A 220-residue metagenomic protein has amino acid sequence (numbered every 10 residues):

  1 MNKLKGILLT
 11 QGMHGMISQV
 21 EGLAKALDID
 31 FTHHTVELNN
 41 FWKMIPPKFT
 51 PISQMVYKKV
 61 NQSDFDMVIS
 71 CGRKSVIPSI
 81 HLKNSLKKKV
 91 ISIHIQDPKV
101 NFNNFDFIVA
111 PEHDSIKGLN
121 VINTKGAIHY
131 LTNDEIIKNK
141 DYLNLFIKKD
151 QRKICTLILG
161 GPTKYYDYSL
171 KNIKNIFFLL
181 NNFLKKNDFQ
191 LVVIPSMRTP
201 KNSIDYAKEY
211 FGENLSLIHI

Functional and structural regions predicted by a protein language model:
M1-Y57, S63: N-terminal pre-catalytic "stem/leader" segment of glycosyltransferase-like enzymes
N61-G72: Short N-terminal targeting/anchoring amphipathic segment
D66-M67, I91, F107, I154 (+1 more regions): Structural motif
I77-I91: Glycosyltransferases and closely related glycan-assembly transferases that use nucleotide-activated donors
N103-S169: A nucleotide-sugar donor-handling region in carbohydrate enzymes
P162-P195, T199-P200: Conserved catalytic-core segment of nucleotide-activated headgroup transferases in glycan assembly
M197-G212: Short, structured helix-loop element that forms part of the nucleotide-activated donor/catalytic region
I218-I220: Conserved small/polar residues in nucleotide/adenosyl-binding loops
